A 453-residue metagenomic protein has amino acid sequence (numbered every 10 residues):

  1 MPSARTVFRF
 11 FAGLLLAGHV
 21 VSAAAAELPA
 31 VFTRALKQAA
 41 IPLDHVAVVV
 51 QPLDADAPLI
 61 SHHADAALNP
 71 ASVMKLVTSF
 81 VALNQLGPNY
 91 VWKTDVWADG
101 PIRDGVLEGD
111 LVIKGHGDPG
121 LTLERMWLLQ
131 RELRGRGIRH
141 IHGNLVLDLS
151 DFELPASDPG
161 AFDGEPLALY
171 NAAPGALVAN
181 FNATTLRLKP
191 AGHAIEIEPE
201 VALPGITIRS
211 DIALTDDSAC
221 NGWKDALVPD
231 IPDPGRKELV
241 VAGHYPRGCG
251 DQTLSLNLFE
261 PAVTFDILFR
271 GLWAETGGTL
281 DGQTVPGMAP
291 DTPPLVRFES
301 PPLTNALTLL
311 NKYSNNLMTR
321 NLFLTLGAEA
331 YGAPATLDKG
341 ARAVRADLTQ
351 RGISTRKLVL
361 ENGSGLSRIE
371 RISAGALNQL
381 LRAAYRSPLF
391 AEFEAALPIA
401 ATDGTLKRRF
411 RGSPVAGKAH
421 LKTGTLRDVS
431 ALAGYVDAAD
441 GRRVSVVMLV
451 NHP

Functional and structural regions predicted by a protein language model:
R5-G13: Sec-dependent signal peptide recognition, specifically the positively charged N-region followed immediately by
A17-V21: N-terminal signal peptide c-region/cleavage motif recognized by signal peptidases
A23-D54, I60-A67, E132-R136: Beta-lactamase-like hydrolase cores
L28-L36, Q85-T355: Conserved serine DD-peptidase/penicillin-binding transpeptidase domain and beta-lactam-recognizing active-site
V48-V50, T94-V96, A433: Short beta-strand scaffold segments in enzyme catalytic cores
D56, K75-A82, L145, L177 (+5 more regions): Residue-level preference for non-acidic, small/hydrophobic
L59-S61, F323-P453: Small-residue-rich helix-loop
S61-V81: Short active-site loop at a secondary-structure junction that contains or immediately precedes the catalytic residue(s)
